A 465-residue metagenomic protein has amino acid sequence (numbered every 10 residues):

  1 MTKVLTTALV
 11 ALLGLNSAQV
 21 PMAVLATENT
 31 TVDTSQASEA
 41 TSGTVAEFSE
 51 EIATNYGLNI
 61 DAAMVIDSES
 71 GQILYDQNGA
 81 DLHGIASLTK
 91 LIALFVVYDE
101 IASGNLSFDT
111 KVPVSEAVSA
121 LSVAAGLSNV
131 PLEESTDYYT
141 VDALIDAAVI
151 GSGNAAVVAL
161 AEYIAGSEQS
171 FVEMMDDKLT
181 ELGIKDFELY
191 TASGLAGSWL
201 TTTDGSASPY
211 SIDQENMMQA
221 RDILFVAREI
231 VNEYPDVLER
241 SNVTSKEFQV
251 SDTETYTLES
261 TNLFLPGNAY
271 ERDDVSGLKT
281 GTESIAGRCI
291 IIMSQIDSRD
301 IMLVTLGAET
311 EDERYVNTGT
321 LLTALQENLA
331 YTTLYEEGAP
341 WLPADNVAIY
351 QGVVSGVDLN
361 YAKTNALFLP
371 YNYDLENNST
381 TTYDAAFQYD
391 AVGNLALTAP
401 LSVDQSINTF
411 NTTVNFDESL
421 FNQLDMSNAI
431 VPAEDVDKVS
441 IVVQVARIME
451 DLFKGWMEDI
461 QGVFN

Functional and structural regions predicted by a protein language model:
M1-M22: Sec-dependent N-terminal signal peptides of Gram-positive bacterial secreted proteins and lipoproteins
M1-T2, I85, D137, V141 (+2 more regions): Structural motif marking the loop-to-transmembrane transition
K3, I60, L82, T140 (+3 more regions): Hydrophobic alpha-helical segments and their boundary regions
N16, M22-A220, V231-Y234: Active-site-adjacent loops and short helices of periplasmic peptidoglycan-processing enzymes
S208-N465: Domain-terminus/edge residues, biased toward the C-terminal soluble/receptor-binding domains of extracytoplasmic
